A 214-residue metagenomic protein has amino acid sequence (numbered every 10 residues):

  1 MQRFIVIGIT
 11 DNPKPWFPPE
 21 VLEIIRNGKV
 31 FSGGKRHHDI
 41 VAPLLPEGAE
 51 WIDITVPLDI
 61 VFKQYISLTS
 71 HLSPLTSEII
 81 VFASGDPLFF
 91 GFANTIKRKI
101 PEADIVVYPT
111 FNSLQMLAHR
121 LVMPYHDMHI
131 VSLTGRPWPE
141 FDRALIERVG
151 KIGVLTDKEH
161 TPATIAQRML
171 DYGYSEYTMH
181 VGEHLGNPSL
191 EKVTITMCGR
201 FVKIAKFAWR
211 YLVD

Functional and structural regions predicted by a protein language model:
M1-V106, Q115-M116: Class I S-adenosyl-L-methionine
Q2-V6, P19-E20, I79, R148-D214: A contiguous loop/helix-start segment that scaffolds small-molecule binding in enzyme catalytic cores
G28-F31, K99, R120-P124, R168-S175 (+1 more regions): Change "in soluble alpha/beta enzymes" to "in soluble alpha/beta proteins
H38-I40, N112-M116, P137, T161-P162 (+1 more regions): Short gly/pro/ser/thr-enriched loop/turn and capping motifs at secondary-structure boundaries
A49-W51, V122-H126, T196-G199: Short, hinge-like loop/turn segments at secondary-structure boundaries
F92, L117, T164-R168: Hydrophobic side chains in well-ordered alpha-helices
K99-A118, D127-T134, H180-G182: Short, acidic/small-residue loops that bind anionic groups at enzyme active sites
A118-R148, D157: Short, glycine-/small-residue-rich phosphate/pyrophosphate-handling segment
